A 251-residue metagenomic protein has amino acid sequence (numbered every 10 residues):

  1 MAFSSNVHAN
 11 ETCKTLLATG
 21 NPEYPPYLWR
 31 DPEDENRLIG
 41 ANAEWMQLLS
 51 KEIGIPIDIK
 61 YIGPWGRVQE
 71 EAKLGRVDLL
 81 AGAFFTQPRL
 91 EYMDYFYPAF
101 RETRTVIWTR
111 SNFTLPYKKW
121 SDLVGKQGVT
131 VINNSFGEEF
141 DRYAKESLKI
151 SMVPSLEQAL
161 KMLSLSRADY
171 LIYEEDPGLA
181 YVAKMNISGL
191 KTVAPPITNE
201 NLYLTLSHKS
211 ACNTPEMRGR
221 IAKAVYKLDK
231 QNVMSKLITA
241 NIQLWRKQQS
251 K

Functional and structural regions predicted by a protein language model:
N10-F84, E91: Extracytoplasmic small-molecule ligand-binding "clamshell" domains of the periplasmic binding protein/Venus flytrap
T15-P22, L28, K119-N134: Short loop->beta-strand "edge-of-pocket" segments that line small-molecule binding or catalytic clefts across diverse
P22, E102-V106, A183-A222, L244-S250: Periplasmic-binding protein-like
A43-E52, F113, N134, L206-L244: Extended ligand-binding regions for polar small-molecule ligands
K51, Y61, G66-D78, Y95 (+3 more regions): Short helices/loops that flank or line small-molecule/ion binding pockets
P56, S135-S151, G189, K223-K251: Ligand-binding clefts/hinges and TM-proximal coupling segments of bilobed small-molecule sensing domains
G66, A83-E91, D169-N199: A ligand-binding cleft/hinge motif common to bilobed small-molecule-binding domains
T109-Q127, P215: Flexible hinge/capping segments at coil-to-helix
